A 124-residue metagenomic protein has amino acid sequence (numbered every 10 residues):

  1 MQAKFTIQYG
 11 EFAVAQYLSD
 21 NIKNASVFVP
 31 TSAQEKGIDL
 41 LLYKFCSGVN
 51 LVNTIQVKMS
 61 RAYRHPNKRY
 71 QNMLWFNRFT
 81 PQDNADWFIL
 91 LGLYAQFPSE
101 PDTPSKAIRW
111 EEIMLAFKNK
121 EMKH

Functional and structural regions predicted by a protein language model:
M1-K36, L41-H124: Mixed-charge (Asp/Glu-Lys/Arg
